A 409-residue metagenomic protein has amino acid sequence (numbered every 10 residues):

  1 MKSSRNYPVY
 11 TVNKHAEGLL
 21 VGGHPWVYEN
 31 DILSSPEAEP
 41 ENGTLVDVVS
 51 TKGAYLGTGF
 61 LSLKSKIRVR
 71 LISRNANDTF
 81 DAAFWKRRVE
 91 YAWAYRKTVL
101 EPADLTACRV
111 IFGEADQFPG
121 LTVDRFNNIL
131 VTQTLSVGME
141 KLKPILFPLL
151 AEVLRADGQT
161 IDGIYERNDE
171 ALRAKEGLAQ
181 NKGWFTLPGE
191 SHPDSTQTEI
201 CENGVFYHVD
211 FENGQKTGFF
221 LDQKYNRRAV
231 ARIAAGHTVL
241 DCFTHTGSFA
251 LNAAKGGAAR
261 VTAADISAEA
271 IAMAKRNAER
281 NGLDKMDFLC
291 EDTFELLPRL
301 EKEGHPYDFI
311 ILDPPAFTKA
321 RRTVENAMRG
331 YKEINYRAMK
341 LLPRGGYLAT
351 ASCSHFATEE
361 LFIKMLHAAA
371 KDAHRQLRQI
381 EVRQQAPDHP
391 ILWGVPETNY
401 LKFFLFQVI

Functional and structural regions predicted by a protein language model:
M1-N127: Non-catalytic accessory regions of SAM-dependent methyltransferases
I111-D124, K143-F219: Non-catalytic substrate-recognition/targeting regions of SAM-dependent transferases
G236-H245: Conserved class I S-adenosyl-L-methionine
T246-A259: Conserved SAM-binding loop of SAM-dependent methyltransferases across substrates and taxa, primarily the Class I
R260-D265: Conserved SAM-binding motif I beta-strand of class I
E269-I311: S-adenosyl-L-methionine
Y307-R337: Mobile active-site "lid"/loop adjacent to the S-adenosyl-L-methionine
E333, Y347-I409: C-terminal catalytic and target-recognition region of SAM-dependent MTase-like enzymes, primarily methyltransferases
